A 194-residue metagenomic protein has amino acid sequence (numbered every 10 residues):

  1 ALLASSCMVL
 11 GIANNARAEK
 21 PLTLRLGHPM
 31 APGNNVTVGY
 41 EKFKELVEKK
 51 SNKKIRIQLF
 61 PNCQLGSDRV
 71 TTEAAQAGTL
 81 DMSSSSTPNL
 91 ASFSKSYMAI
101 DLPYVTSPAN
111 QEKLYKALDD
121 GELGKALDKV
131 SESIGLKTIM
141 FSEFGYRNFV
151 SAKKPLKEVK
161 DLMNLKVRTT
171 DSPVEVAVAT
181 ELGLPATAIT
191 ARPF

Functional and structural regions predicted by a protein language model:
L2-G11: Bacterial N-terminal signal peptides
A13-H28, E48-R56, E132, K154-K166: Immediate post-signal peptide segment of exported/extracytoplasmic ligand-binding proteins
R25-K42, N62-S67: Extracytoplasmic "Venus flytrap"
K42, I57-A75, P108: Extracytoplasmic small-molecule ligand-binding "clamshell" domains of the periplasmic binding protein/Venus flytrap
K44-E48, Q76, S86-I189: Contiguous mixed-secondary-structure segments that line small-molecule binding/active-site clefts of soluble domains
I57-G66, R168-T169, L184-P193: Short beta-strand-to-loop elements that line the ligand-binding cleft of bilobed periplasmic-binding protein-like
D68-T72, E175, F194: Short, hydrophobic alpha-helical packing/hinge segments within bilobed ligand-binding/sensory domains
A74, D81-S84: Short, Asp-centered acidic motifs that coordinate Mg2+ and/or phosphate in catalytic or ligand-binding sites
